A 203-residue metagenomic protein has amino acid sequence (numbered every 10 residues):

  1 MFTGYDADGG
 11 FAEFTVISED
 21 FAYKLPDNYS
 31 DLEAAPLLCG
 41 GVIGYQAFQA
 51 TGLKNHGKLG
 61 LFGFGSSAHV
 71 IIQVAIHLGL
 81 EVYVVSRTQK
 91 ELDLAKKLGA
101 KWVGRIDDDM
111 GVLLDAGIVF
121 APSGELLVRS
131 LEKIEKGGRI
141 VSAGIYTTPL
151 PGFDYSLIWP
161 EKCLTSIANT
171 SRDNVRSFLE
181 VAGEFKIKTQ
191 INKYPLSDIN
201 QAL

Functional and structural regions predicted by a protein language model:
M1-A22: Glycine-rich phosphate/adenylate-binding loop and adjacent beta-alpha elements of nucleotide- or dinucleotide-binding
F11-A12, A22, G41-G44, L114 (+2 more regions): A general structural signal for well-ordered alpha-helical segments in protein cores
D20, D27-D107, G111: Mid-domain Rossmann-like dinucleotide-binding core that forms the NAD(H)/NADP(H) cofactor-binding site
Y23, T165, K188: Nucleotide phosphate-binding site architecture
T51-K58, Y83, Q89-C163: Glycine-rich cofactor phosphate-binding loops and adjacent beta1-alpha1 units of small-molecule cofactor enzyme domains
S67, I71, E91, R129-S130 (+2 more regions): Aromatic/hydrophobic pocket-lining residues that form π-stacking "cages" and hydrophobic walls in ligand
H77, V84, V128, R172-L203: C-terminal hydrophobic helical "lid"/dimerization subdomain of Rossmann-like NAD(P)H-dependent oxidoreductases
A143-T147, I167-T170, Y194: Short strand-turn motif at the edge of the Rossmann-like AdoMet-binding core
